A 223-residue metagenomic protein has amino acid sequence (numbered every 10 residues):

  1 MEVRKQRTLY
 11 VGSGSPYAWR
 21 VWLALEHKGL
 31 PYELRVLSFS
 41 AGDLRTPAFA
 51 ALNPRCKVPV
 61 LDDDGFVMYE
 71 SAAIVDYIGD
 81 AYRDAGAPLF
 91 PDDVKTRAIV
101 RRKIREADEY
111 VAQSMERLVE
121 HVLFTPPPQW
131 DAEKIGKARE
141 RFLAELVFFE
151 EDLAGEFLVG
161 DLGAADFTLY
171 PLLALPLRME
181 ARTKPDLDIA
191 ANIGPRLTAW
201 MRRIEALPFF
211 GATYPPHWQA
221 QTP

Functional and structural regions predicted by a protein language model:
M1-G136, F157: GST-like domain detector, emphasizing the conserved glutathione-binding G-site in the N-terminal thioredoxin-like
E2, K103, A107-R202: GST-like fold's C-terminal all-alpha helical module
A73, V94-K95, G163, P215 (+1 more regions): Short capping/connector residues at structural and topological boundaries
G79, L172-L173, Y214: Active-site-flanking alpha-helical
D84, E151-D161, L207-Y214: Surface-exposed helix-capping loop/turn segments at secondary-structure junctions
A191, P195-P223: Long hydrophobic alpha-helical segments typical of transmembrane helices together with their membrane-interfacial
